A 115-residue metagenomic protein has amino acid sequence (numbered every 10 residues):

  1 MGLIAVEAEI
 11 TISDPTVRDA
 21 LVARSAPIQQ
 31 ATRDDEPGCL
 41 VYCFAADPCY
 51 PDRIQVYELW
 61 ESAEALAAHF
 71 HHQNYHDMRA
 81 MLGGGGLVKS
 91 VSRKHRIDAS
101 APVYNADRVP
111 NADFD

Functional and structural regions predicted by a protein language model:
G2-F44: N-terminal first-folded block
I4-I12, C43-H72: Short, well-ordered beta-strand segments in beta-rich or mixed alpha/beta enzyme and ligand-binding folds
E9-T11, G38, W60, S100 (+1 more regions): Intrinsically disordered, low-complexity regions of eukaryotic proteins
R18, A23, P51, V56 (+4 more regions): A generic signature of intrinsically disordered, low-complexity regions enriched in glycine/proline and charged/polar
A26-C39, L59-K94: An amphipathic, aromatic/His-enriched active-site/gating alpha helix that lines ligand/cofactor pockets
F44-D52, M78-D115: Glycine-rich beta-strand-turn "strand-cap" elements at beta-sheet edges
